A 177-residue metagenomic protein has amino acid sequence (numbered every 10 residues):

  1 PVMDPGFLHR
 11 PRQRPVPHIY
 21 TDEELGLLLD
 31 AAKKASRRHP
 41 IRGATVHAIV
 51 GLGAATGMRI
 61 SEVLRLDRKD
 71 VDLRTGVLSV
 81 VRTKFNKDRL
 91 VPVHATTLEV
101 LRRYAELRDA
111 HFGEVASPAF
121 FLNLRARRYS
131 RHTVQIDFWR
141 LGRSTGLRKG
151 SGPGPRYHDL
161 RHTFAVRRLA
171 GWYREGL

Functional and structural regions predicted by a protein language model:
P1-L177: Conserved catalytic core of the tyrosine transesterase superfamily
